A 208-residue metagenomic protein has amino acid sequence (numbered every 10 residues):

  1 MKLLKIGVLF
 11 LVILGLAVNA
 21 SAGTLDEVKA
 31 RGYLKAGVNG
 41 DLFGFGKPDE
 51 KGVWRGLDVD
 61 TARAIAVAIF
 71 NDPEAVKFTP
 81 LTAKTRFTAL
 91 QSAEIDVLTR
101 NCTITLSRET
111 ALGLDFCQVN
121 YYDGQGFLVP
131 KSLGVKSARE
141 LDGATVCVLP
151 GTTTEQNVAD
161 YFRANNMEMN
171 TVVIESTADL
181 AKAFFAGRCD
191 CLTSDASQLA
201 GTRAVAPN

Functional and structural regions predicted by a protein language model:
M1-V8: Bacterial N-terminal signal peptides that target proteins for export
A17-N19: N-terminal signal peptide c-region/cleavage motif recognized by signal peptidases
G23-N101: Extracytoplasmic small-molecule ligand-binding "clamshell" domains of the periplasmic binding protein/Venus flytrap
Y33-N39, R55, R139-E155: Short loop->beta-strand "edge-of-pocket" segments that line small-molecule binding or catalytic clefts across diverse
D41, K51, T103-I104, P130-G134 (+1 more regions): Short coil/turn segments
P48, R63-E74, F116, T154-V173 (+1 more regions): Ligand-binding cleft/hinge of the Venus flytrap
R63, V67, A75-E140, A204: Acidic, polar ligand-binding/catalytic clefts
T85, T99-A111, N157-A164, A183-N208: A ligand-binding cleft/hinge motif common to bilobed small-molecule-binding domains
